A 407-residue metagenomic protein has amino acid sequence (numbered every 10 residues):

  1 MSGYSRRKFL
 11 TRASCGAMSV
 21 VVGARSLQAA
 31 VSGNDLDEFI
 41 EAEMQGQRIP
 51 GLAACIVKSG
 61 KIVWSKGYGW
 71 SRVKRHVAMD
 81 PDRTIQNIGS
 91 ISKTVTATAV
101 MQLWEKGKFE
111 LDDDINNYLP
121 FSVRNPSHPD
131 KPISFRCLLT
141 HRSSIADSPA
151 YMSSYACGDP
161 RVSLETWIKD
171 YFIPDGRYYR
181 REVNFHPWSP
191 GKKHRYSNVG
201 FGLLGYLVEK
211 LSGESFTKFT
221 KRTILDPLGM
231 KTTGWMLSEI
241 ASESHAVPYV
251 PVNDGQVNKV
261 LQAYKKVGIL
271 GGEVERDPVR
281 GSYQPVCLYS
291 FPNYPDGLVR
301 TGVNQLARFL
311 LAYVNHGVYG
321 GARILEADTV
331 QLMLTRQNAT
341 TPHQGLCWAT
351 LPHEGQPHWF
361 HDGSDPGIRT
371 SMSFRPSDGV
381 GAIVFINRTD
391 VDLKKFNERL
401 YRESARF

Functional and structural regions predicted by a protein language model:
M1-A17: N-terminal secretory signal peptides and thylakoid transit peptides that target proteins across membranes
R25-Q28: Sec/Tat signal peptide C-region and signal peptidase I cleavage site
V31-Q86, E110, R177-P187, Q356: Short, conserved catalytic-motif segment at the N-terminal edge
G46-A53, R75-L138, F185-G200, Y294-G297 (+1 more regions): Short active-site loop at a secondary-structure junction that contains or immediately precedes the catalytic residue(s)
W70-V73, P366, T389-V391: A short acidic/small-residue loop/turn micro-motif
R72, S127-W359, S364: Short, surface-exposed loop or secondary-structure junction motifs that flank catalytic or metal-binding residues
E354-P357, V384-F407: Short, gly/Ser/Thr-rich active-site loops of penicillin-recognizing serine hydrolases
H361-D362, R369-R388: Short, well-ordered beta-strand elements
